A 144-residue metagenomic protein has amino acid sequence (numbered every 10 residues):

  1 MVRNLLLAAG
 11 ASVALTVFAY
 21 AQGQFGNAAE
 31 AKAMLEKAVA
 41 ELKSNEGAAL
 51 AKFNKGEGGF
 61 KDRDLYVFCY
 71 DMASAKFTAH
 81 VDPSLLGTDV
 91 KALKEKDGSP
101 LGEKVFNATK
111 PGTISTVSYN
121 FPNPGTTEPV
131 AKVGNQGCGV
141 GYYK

Functional and structural regions predicted by a protein language model:
V2-K144: N-terminal membrane-sensor/transducer module of prokaryotic signaling receptors
